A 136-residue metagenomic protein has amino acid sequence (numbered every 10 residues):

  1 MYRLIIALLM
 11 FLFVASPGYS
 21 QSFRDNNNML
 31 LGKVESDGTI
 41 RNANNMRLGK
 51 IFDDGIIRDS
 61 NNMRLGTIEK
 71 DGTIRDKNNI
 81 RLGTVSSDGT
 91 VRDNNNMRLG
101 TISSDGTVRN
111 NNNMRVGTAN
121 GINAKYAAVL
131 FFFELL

Functional and structural regions predicted by a protein language model:
Y2-L48, D53-R58, M63-L65, K70-L136: Long terminal segments
